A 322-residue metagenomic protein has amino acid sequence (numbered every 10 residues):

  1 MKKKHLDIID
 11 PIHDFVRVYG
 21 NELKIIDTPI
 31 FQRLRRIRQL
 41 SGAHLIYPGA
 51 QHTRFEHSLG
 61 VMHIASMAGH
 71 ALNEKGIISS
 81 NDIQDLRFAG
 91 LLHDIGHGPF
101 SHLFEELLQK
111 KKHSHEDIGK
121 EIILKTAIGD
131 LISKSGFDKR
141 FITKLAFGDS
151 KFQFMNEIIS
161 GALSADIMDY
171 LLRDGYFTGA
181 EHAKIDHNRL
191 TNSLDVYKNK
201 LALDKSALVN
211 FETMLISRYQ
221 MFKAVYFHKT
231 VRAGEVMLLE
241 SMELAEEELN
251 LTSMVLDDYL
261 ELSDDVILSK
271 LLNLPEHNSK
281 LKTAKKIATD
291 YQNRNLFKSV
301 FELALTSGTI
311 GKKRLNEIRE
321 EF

Functional and structural regions predicted by a protein language model:
M1-D85, H97-F322: Histidine-centered, transition-metal-coordinating active-site segments
Q84-L92: Short alpha-helix carrying the canonical HExxH Zn2+-binding catalytic motif
